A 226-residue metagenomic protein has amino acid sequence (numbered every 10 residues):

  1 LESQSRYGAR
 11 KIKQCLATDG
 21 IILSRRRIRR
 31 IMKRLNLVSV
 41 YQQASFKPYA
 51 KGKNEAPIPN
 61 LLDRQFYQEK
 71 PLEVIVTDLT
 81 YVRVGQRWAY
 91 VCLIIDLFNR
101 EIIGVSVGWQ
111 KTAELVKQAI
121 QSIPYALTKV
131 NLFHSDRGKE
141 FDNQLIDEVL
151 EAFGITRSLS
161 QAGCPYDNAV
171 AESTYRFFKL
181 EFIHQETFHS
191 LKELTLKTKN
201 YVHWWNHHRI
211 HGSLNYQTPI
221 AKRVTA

Functional and structural regions predicted by a protein language model:
L1-A226: Charged DNA-binding/catalytic regions of mobile-element recombinases
